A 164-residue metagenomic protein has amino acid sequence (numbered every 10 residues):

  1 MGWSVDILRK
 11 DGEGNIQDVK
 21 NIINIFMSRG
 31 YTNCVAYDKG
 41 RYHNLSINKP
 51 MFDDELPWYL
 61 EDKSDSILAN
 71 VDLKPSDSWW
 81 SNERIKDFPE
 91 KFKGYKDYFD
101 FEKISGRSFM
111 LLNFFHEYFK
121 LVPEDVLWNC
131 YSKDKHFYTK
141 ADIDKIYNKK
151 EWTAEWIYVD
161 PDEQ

Functional and structural regions predicted by a protein language model:
M1-S46, E163-Q164: Short, extreme N-terminal segment that most often corresponds to the first beta-strand
D6-K10, I47, L60-D62, D72-L73: Short beta-strand element of the conserved SAM-dependent methyltransferase core
R41-K49, F101-I104: Generic recognition of long tandem-repeat/solenoid scaffolds
F52-Q164: Charged interaction segments
